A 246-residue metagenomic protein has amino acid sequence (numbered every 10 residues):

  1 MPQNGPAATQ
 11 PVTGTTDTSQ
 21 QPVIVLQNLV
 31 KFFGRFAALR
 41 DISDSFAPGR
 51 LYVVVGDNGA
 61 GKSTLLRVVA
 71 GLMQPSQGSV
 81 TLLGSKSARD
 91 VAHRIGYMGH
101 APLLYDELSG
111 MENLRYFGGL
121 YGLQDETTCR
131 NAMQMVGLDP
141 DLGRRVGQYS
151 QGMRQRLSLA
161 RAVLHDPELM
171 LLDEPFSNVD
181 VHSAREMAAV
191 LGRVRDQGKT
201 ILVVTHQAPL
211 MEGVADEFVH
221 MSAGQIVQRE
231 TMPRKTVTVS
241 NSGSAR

Functional and structural regions predicted by a protein language model:
V55-D57: The feature captures the beta-strand-to-loop junction immediately N-terminal to the Walker
A70: Helix-to-loop junction immediately C-terminal to a conserved catalytic motif
G78-V91: Conserved ABC transporter NBD signature motif
R115, E126-D141: Conserved ABC ATPase "signature" region
M170-E174: Catalytic Walker B motif of ABC-type/P-loop ATPase nucleotide-binding domains
T205-H206: H-loop/switch region of ABC-family ATPase nucleotide-binding domains
